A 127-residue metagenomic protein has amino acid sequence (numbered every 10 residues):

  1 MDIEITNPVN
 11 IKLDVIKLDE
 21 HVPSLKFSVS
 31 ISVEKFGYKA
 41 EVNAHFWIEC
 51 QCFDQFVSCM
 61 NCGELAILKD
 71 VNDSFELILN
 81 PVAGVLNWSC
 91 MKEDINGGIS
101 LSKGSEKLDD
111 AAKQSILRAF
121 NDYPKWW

Functional and structural regions predicted by a protein language model:
M1-G37, V42, F46, A112 (+1 more regions): Charged, alpha-helix-forming regions
N7-V15, V57-C62, D70-S74: Charged, amphipathic alpha-helical segments
V15-P23, Q55-S58, E76-P81: Short linear motifs in intrinsically disordered
N43-F46, M60-G63, I78, R118-Y123: Short C-terminal domain-edge/linker segments immediately following a structured domain
F46-F53: Core segments of alpha-helical transmembrane spans in multipass integral membrane proteins
F53-F56, M60, I116: Short, structured motif recognition centered on aromatic/hydrophobic residues
E64-K107: Amphipathic protein-protein interaction modules
I95-W127: Mixed-charge, glycine-accented linear interaction segment located at domain edges/termini
